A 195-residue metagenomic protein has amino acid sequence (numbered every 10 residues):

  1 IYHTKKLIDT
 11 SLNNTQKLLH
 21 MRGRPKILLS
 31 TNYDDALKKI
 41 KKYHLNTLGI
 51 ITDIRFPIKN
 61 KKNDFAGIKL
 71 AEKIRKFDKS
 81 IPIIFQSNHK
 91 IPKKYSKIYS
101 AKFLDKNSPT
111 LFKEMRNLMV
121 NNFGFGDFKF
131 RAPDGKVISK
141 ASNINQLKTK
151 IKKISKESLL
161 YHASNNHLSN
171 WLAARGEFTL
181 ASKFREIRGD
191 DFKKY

Functional and structural regions predicted by a protein language model:
K5-G49: Acidic, metal-coordinating helix/loop segments flanking the phosphotransfer/catalytic sites of two-component signaling
L28-T31, N60-N63, I84-K129, P133-K136: Output/docking surface of receiver
N32, A66, S139-L147, D191-K194: Alpha-helix N-cap recognition
K38, K59-S80: Short amphipathic alpha-helix used as the core "switch/output" element in two-component signaling
N46-L48, F77-P82: His-Asp phosphorelay/catalytic-motif detector in bacterial-type signaling
I51-N60: Active-site residues of response regulator receiver
D127-Y161: Membrane-interacting alpha-helical segments
S158-R188: Amphipathic alpha-helical packing elements
